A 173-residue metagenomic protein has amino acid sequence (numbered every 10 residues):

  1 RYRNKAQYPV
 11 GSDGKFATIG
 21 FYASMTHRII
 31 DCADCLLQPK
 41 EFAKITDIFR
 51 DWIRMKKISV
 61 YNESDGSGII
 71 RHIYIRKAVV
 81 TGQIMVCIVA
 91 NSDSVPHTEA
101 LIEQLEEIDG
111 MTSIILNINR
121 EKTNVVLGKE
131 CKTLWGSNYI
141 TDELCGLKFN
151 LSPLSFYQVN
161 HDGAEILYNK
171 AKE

Functional and structural regions predicted by a protein language model:
R1-E173: Accessory RNA-recognition modules of RNA-modification enzymes
